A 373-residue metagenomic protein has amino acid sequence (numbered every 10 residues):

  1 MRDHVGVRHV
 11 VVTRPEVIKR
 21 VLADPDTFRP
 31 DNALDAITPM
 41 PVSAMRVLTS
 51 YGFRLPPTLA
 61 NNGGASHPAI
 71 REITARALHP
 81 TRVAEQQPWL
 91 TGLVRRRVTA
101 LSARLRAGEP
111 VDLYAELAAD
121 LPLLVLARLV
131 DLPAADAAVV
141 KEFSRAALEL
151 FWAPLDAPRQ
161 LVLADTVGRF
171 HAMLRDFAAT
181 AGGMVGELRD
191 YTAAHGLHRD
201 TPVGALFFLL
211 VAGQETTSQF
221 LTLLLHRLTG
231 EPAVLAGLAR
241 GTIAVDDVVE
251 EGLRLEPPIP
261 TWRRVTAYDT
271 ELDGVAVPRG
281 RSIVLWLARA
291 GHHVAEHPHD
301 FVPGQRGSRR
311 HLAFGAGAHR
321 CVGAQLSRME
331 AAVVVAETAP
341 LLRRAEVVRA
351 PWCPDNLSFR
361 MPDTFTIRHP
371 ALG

Functional and structural regions predicted by a protein language model:
M1-G373: Cytochrome P450
